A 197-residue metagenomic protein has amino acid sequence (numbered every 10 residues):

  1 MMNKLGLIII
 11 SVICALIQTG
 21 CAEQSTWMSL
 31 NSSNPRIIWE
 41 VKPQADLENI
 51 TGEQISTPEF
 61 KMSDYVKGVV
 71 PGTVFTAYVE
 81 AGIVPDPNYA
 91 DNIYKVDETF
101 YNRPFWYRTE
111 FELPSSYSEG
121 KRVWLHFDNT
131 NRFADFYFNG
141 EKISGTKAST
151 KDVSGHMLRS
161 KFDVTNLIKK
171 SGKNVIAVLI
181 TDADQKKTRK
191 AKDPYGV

Functional and structural regions predicted by a protein language model:
M1-L7: Bacterial N-terminal signal peptides that target proteins for export
C14-M28: Bacterial Sec-dependent signal peptides at the C-terminal "C-region" and cleavage site
S25-P71: Hydrophobic alpha-helical membrane-insertion signals
S33, I37-L47, T76-A77, A81 (+2 more regions): Accessory beta-strand-rich segments of carbohydrate-active enzymes
D64-Y94, E98-T99: Aromatic- and Gly/Pro-rich amphipathic surface segment
